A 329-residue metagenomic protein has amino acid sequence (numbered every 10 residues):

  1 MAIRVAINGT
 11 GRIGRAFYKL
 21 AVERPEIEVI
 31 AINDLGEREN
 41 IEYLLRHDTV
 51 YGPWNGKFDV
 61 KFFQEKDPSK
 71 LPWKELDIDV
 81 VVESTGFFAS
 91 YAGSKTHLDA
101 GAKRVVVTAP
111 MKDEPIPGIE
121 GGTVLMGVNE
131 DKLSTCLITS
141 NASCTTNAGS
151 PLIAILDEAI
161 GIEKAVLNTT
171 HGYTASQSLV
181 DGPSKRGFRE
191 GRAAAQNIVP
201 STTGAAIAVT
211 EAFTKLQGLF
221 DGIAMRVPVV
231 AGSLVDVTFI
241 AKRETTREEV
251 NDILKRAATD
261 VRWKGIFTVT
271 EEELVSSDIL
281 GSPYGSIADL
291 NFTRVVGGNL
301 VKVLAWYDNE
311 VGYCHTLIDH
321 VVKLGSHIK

Functional and structural regions predicted by a protein language model:
M1-G191, D319, S326-I328: N-terminal Rossmann-like NAD(P) cofactor-binding subdomain of oxidoreductases, focused on the glycine-rich
R4, K19, E23-P72, G161-K164 (+1 more regions): C-terminal substrate-binding/catalytic lobe of Rossmann-fold NAD(P)-dependent oxidoreductases
A6-G9, S201, Y313: N-terminal amphipathic alpha-helix initiation
N147, E244-T245, V311-G312: A generic structural signal for alpha-helix starts
A154-I160, T214-L216, T268-V275, Y307-K323: Short secondary-structure transition/capping segments
P283-K329: NAD(P)-dependent Rossmann-like dehydrogenase/reductase catalytic/cofactor-binding core
